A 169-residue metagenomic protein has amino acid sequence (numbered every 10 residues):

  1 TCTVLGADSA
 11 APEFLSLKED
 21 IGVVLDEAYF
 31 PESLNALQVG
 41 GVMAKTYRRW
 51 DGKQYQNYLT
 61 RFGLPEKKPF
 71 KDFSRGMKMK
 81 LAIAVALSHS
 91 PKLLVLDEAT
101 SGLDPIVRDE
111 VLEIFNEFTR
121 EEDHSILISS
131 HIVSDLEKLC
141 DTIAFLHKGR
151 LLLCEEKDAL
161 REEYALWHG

Functional and structural regions predicted by a protein language model:
T1-S16: ABC ATPase NBD Q-loop/coupling interface
E19, L25-L81: ABC-family P-loop ATPase nucleotide-binding domains
L94-E98, L103: Catalytic Walker B motif of ABC-type/P-loop ATPase nucleotide-binding domains
R108-E122: Helical segment within the ABC ATPase nucleotide-binding domain
D123-I132: Conserved H-loop
C154-E155: ABC ATPase "signature
